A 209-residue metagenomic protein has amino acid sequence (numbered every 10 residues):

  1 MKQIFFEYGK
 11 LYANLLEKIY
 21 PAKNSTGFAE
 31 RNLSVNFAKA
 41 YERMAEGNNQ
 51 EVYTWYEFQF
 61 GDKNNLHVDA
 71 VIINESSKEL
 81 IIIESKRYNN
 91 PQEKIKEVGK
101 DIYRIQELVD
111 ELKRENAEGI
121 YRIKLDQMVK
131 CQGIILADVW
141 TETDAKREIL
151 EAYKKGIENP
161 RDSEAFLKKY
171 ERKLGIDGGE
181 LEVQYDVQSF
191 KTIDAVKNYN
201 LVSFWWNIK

Functional and structural regions predicted by a protein language model:
M1-N36, A40-M44: Interdomain/boundary linker segments immediately adjacent to catalytic/signaling cores
E30, W55-Q59, E84: Acidic-residue sensor for enzyme active/binding pockets
A40-N64, D69-A70: A short acidic/basic microdomain associated with nuclease active sites
E46-N49, K168-Q184: A SAM-dependent methyltransferase catalytic signature shared across enzymes that methylate proteins
G61, Y88-N90, T141: Short, solvent-exposed loop/turn segments at secondary-structure junctions
A70-N74, E79-P91: Conserved catalytic cores of phosphodiester-cleaving nucleases, focusing on short active-site segments
Q92-I176: Acidic, metal/cofactor-coordinating or nucleic-acid-engaging core segments within structured domains
G178-K209: Extended, charged low-complexity segments that frequently continue into or abut oligomerization scaffolds
